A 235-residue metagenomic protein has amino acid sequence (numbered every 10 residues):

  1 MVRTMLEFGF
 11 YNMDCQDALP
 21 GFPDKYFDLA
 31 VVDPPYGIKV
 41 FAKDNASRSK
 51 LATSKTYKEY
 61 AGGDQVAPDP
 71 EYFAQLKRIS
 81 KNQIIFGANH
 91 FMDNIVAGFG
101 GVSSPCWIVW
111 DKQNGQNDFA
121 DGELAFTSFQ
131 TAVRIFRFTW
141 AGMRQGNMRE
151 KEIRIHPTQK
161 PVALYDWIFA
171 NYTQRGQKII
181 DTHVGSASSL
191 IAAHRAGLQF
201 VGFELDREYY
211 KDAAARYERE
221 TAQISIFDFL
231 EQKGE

Functional and structural regions predicted by a protein language model:
M1-R3: DnaQ-like (DEDDh/DEDDy) 3′-5′ exonuclease domain used for proofreading and 3′-end trimming on nucleic acids
M5-F8, D121: Sequence-level motif detector for i,i+2 pairs with an aromatic at +2
E7-D17, I224-F229: Conserved SAM-binding strand-loop segment of SAM-dependent methyltransferases
N12, Q65-D69, T158: A conditional alpha-helix N-cap/helix-loop micro-motif detector
Q16, D69-F73, V162-D166: Short, well-ordered alpha-helical scaffold segments within catalytic/effector domains
F22-V32, Y36, V40-K58, K77-E235: Class I S-adenosyl-L-methionine
S54-P70: A short acidic, glycine-rich active-site loop that binds or catalyzes chemistry on phosphate/adenosine moieties
Q65-N82: A short glycine-rich, Lys/Arg-flanked "PGG" loop and its adjoining helix->strand segment in the class I
